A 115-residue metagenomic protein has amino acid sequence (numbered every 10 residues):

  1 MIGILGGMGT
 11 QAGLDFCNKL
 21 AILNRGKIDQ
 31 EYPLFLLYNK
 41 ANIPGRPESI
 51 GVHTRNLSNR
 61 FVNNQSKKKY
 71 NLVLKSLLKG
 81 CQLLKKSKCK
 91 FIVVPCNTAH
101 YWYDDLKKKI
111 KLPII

Functional and structural regions predicted by a protein language model:
M1-I115: Non-catalytic structural scaffold of enzyme domains
